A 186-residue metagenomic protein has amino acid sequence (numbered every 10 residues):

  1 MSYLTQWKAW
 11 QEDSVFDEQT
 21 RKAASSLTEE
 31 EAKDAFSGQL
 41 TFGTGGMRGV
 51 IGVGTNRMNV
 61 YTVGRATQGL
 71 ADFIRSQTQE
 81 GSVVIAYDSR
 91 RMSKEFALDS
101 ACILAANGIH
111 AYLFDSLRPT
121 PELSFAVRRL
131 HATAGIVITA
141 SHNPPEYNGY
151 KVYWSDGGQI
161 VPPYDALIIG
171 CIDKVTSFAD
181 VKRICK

Functional and structural regions predicted by a protein language model:
T5-S100: An N-terminal, well-structured beta->alpha segment
Q11-D13, Q79-S155: Ferredoxin-reductase
Q11-V15, T28, L70-I74, T78 (+6 more regions): Structural signal for hydrophobic packing residues in well-ordered secondary-structure cores of soluble enzyme domains
V15, E31-F36, L40, N148-K186: Gly/Ser/Thr-enriched, mixed-charge loops and adjacent short helices that form phosphate/oxyanion-binding elements
T44, A105, K182: Conserved short alpha-helical segments that host acidic/polar catalytic motifs at enzyme active sites
M47-G49, G54-N56, R90, R118 (+3 more regions): Short, glycine-/Ser/Thr-/acidic-enriched flexible segments
